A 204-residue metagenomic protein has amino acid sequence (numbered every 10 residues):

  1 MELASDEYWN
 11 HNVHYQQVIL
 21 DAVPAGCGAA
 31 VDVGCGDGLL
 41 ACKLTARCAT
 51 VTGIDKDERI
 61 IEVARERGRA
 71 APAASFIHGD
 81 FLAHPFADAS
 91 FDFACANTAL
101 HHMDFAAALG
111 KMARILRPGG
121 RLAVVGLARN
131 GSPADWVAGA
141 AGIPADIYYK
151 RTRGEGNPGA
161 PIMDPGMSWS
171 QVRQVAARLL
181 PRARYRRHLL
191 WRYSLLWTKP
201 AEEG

Functional and structural regions predicted by a protein language model:
N10-G28: Conserved alpha-helix/loop element of class I SAM-dependent methyltransferases that forms part of the SAM/SAH-binding
G28-G36: Conserved class I S-adenosyl-L-methionine
D37-L39, K43-A83: Class I SAM-dependent methyltransferase SAM/SAH-binding core
C95: A conserved beta-strand element that flanks and buttresses the S-adenosyl-L-methionine
M103-M112: A short, conserved alpha-helix within the catalytic core of class I
G119-G126: Conserved beta-strand signature within the Rossmann-like core of class I S-adenosyl-L-methionine
L127-V175: C-terminal alpha-helical "lid/dimerization" subdomain adjacent to the S-adenosyl-L-methionine
I162-A201: Conserved Class I S-adenosyl-L-methionine
